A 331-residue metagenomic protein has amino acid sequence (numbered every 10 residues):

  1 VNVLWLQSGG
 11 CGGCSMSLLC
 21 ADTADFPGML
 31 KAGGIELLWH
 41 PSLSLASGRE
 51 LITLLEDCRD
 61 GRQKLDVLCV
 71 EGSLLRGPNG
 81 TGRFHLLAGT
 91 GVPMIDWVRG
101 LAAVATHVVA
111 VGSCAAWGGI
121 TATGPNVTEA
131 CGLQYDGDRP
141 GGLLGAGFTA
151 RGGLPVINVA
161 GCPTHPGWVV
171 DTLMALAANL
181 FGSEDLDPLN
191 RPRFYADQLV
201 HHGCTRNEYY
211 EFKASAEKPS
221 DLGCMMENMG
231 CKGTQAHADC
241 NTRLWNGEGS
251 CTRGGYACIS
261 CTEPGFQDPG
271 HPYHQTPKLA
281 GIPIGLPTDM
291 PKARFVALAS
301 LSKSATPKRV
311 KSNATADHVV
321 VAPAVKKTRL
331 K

Functional and structural regions predicted by a protein language model:
V1-N241, E248, P264-H271: Iron-sulfur-associated redox domains of electron-transfer enzymes in respiratory and anaerobic energy metabolism
T149, A280-G281, K331: Mid-to-C-terminal functional-domain signal that highlights helix-capping/loop sites within ligand-binding modules
D197-V325: Long, compositionally biased charged/polar accessory segments in the mid-to-C-terminal portions of proteins
